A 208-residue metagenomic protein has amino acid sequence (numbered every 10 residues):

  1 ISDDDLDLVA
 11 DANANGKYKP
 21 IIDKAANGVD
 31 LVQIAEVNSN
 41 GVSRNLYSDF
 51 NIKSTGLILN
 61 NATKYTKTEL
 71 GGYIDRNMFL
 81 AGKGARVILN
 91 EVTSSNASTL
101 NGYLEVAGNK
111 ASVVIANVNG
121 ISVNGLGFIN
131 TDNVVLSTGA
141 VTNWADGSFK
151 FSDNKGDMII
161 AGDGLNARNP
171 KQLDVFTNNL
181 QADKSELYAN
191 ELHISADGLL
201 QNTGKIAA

Functional and structural regions predicted by a protein language model:
I1-A208: Solvent-exposed adhesion/ligand-recognition segments of exported proteins
